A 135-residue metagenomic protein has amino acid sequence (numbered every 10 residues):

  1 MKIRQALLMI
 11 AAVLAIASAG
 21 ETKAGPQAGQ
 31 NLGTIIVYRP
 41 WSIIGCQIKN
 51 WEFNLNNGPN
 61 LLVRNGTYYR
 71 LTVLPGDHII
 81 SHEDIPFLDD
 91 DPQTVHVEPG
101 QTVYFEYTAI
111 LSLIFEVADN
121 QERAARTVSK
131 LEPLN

Functional and structural regions predicted by a protein language model:
M1-L8: Bacterial N-terminal signal peptides that target proteins for export
L8-A17: Bacterial N-terminal signal peptides
G20-N135: Short loop/turn and low-complexity linker motifs enriched in small/turn-promoting residues
